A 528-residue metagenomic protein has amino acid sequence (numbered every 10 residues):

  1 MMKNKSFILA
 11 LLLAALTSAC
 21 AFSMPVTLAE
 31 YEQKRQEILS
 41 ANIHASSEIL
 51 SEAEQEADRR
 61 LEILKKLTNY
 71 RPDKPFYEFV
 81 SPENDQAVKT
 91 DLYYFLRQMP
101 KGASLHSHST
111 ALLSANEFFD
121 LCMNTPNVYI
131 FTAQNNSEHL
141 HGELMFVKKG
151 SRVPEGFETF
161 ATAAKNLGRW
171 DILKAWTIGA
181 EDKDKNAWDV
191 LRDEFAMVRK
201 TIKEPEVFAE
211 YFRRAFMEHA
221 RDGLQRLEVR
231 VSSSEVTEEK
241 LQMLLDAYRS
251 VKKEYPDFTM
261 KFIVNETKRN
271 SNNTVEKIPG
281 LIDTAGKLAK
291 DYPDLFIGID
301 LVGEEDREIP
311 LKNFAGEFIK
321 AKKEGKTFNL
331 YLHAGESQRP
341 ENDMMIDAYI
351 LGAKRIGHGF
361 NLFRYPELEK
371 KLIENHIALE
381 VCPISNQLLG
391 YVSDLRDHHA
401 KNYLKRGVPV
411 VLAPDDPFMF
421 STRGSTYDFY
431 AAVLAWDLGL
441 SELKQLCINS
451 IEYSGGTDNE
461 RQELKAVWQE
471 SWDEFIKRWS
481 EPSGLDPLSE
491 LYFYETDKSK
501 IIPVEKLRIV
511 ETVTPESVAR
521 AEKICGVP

Functional and structural regions predicted by a protein language model:
M1-M2, S23: Initiator methionine at the very start of the polypeptide chain
M2-I8: Bacterial N-terminal signal peptides that target proteins for export
A10-S18: Bacterial N-terminal signal peptides
S23-L330, A334-R355, F360-A378, P383-P528: Metal-cofactor-binding active-site regions of metalloenzymes
